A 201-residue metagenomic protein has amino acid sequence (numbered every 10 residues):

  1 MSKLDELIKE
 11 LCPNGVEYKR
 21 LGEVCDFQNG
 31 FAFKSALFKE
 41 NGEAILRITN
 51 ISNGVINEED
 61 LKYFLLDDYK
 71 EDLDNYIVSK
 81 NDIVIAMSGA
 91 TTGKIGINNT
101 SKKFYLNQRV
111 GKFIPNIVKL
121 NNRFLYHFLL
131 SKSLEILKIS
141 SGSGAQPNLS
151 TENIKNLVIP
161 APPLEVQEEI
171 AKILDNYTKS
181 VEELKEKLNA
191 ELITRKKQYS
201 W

Functional and structural regions predicted by a protein language model:
M1-N14, S52, R195: Accessory (non-catalytic) regions of SAM-dependent nucleic-acid methyltransferases and partner specificity/recognition
I8-G30: Non-catalytic DNA-recognition/assembly elements of restriction-modification systems
E10-C12, A32-F33, E71-D72, N99 (+2 more regions): Short, solvent-exposed loop/turn positions at domain surfaces that link secondary-structure elements or cap domain
G15-K19, N121, K155-S200: Amphipathic alpha-helical segments
G22-S35, T49-K80: Sequence-specific dsDNA recognition surfaces
R47, Y63-L130: A short beta-sheet element
F104-G111, L129, G142-P162: A short glycine-rich beta-alpha junction/loop motif
